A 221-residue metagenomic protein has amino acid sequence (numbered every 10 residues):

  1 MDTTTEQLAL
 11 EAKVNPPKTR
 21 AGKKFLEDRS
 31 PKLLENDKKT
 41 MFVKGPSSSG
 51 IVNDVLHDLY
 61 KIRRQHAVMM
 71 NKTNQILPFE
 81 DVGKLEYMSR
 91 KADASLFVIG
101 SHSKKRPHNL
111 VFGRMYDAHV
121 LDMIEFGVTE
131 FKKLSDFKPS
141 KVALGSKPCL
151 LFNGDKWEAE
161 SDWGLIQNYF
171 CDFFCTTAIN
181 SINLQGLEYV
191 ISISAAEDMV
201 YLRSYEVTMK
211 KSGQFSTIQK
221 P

Functional and structural regions predicted by a protein language model:
D2-P221: Phospho-regulatory, Ser/Thr- and acidic-rich intrinsically disordered linkers and terminal tails that flank modular
